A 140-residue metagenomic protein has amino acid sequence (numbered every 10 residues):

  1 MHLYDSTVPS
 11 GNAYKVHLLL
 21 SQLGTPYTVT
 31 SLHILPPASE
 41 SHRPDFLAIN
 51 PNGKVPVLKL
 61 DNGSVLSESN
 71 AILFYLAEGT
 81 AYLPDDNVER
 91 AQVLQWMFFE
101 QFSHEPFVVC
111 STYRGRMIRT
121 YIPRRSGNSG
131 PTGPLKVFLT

Functional and structural regions predicted by a protein language model:
M1-G127: GST-like domain detector, emphasizing the conserved glutathione-binding G-site in the N-terminal thioredoxin-like
S126-T140: Amphipathic alpha-helical packing segments from all-alpha helical-bundle domains
